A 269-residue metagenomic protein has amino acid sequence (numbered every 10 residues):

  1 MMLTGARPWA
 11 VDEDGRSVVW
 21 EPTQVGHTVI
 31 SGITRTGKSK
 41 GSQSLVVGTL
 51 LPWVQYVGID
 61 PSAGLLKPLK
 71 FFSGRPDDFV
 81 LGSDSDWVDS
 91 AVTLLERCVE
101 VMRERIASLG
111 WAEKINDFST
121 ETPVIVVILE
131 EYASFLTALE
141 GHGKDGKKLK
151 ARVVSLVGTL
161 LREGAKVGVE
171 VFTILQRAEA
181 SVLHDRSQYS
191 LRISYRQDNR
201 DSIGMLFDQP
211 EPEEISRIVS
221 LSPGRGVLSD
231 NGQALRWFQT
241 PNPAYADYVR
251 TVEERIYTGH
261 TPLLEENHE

Functional and structural regions predicted by a protein language model:
M1, G5-A6, A138, S187-I193 (+2 more regions): Conserved P-loop NTPase motor module
M1-G110, S119, P123-V126, A133-S202 (+2 more regions): P-loop NTPase catalytic phosphate-binding loop
P212-R225: Conserved C-terminal "switch" segment of AAA+ ATPases
